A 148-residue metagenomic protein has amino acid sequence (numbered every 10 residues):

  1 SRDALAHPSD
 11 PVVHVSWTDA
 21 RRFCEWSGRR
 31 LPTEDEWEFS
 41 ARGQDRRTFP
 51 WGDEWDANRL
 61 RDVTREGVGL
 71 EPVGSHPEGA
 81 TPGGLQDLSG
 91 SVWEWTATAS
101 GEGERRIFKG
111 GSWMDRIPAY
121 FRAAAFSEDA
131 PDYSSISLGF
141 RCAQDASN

Functional and structural regions predicted by a protein language model:
S1-I136: Functional-site microenvironments in short loops/helix caps that host divalent-cation chemistry
I136-N148: Short, structured beta-strand segments at or near domain termini in extracellular proteins/domains
